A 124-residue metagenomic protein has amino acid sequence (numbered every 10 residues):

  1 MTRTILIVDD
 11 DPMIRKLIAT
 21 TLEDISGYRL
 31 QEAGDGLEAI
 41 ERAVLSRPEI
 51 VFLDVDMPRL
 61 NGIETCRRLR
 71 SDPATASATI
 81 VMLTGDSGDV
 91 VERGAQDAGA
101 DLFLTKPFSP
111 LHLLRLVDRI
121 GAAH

Functional and structural regions predicted by a protein language model:
P12-Q31: Two-component/phosphorelay signaling modules centered on CheY-like receiver
A33-L37, P110: Conserved Asp/Asn-Gly motif in the active-site loop of CheY-like receiver
S46-F52: Active-site beta3 strand of CheY-like receiver
M57: Receiver (REC) domain active-site loop signature in two-component systems and cognate sites in sensor histidine kinases
F108-V117: C-terminal output helix
